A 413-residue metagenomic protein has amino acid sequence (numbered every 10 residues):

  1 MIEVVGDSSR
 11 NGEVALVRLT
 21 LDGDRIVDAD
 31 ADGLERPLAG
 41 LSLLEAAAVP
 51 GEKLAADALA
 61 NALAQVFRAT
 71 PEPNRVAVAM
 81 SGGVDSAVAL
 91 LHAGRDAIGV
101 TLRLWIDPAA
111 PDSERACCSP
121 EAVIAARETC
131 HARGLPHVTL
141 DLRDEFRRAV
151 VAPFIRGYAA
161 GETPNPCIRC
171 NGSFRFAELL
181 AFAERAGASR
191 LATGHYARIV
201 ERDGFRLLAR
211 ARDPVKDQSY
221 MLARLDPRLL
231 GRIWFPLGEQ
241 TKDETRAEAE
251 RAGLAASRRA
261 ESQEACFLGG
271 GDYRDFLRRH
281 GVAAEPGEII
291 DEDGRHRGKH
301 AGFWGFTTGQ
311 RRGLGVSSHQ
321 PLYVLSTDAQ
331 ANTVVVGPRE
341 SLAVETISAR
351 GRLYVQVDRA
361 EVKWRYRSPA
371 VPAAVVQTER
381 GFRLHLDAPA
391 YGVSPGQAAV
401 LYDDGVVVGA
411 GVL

Functional and structural regions predicted by a protein language model:
M1-R10, G294: Strand-helix-loop interaction patch of compact alpha/beta domains
V4-S8, P73-M80, A284: Disulfide-bonded cysteine-rich modules in secreted/extracellular proteins, activating on the conserved Cys frameworks
D7-T70: Active-site- and interface-proximal helix/loop "cap" or "latch" segments in soluble metabolic and energy-transducing
E35, K53, D57, P120 (+10 more regions): Electropositive phosphate-/nucleotide-binding environments in soluble metabolic enzymes
V49-A55, L59, I168-F174, T193-I199 (+2 more regions): Short, glycine/charge-rich beta-strand/loop segments that flank catalytic centers and engage negatively charged groups
A64-R68, L180-E184, R278: Generic structural signal for well-ordered alpha-helical scaffold segments
P71-A223, D243-E244, E250: ATP-dependent adenylation/nucleotidyltransferase module used to activate substrates
S81-V84, A192-I199, G204-L413: AMP-forming adenylation/ATP pyrophosphatase catalytic core
